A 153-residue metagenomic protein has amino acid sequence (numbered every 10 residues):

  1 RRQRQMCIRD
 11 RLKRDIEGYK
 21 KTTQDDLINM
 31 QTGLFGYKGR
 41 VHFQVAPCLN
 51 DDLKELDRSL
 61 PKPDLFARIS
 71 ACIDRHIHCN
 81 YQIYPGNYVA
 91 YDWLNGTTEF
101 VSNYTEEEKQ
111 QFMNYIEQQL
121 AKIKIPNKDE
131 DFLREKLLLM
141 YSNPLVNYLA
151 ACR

Functional and structural regions predicted by a protein language model:
R1, V45-P47: A structural signal for short, well-ordered beta-strand segments
Q3-I8: Short, small-residue-biased leader/transition segments that mark boundaries at the very start of proteins
R9, L56-P61, Y84-Y91: Short acidic alpha-helical/loop segments enriched in Asp/Glu that coordinate divalent cations
R9-G39, Q44, F66, R75 (+2 more regions): Long, charge-rich alpha-helical interaction segments
L49-D51, C79: Short loop/turn segments at secondary-structure transitions that flank enzyme active sites
D52-D64, S70: Flexible, glycine-/basic-rich loop-and-beta segments that form/coincide with the SAM-dependent methyltransferase
L65, I77-R153: Long, low-complexity C-terminal extensions of enzymes
